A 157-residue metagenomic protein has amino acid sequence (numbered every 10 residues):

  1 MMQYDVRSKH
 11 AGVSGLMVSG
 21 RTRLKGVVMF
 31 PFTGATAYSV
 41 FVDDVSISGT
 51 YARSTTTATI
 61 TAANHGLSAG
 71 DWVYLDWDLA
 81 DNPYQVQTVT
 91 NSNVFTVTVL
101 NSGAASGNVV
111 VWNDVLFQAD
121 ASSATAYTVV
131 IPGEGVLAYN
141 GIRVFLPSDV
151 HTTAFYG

Functional and structural regions predicted by a protein language model:
M1-S48, T90-N91, T98, V111-G157: Surface-exposed, low-hydrophobicity beta-strand/loop segments enriched in small/polar/acidic residues
I47-D114: Small/polar beta-strand repeat architecture
